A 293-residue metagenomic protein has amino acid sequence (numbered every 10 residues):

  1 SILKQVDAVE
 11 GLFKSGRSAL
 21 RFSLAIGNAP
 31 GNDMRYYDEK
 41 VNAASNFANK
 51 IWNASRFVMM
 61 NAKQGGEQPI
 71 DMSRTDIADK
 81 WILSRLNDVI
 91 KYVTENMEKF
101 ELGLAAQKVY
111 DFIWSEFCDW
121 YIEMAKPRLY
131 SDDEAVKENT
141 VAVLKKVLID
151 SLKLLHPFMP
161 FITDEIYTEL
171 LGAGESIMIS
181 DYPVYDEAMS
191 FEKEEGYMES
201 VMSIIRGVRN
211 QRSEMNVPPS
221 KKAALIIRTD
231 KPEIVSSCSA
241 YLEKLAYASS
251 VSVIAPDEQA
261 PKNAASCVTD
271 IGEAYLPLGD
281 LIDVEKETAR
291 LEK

Functional and structural regions predicted by a protein language model:
S1-K4, Y37-K293: Feature 926 captures the class I aminoacyl-tRNA synthetase adenylation module centered on the KMSKS loop
S1-N32: Alpha-helical recognition segments enriched in aromatics with Gly/Pro capping that present substrate-recognition
